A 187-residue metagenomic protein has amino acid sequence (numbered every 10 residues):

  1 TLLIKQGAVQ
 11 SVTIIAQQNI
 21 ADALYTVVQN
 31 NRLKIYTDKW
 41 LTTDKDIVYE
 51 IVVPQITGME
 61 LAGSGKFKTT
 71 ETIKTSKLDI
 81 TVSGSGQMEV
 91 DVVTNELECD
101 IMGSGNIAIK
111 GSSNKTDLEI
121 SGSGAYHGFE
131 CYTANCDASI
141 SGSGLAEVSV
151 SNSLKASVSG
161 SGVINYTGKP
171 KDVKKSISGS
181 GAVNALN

Functional and structural regions predicted by a protein language model:
T1-A23: Start-of-domain marker
T1-I4, V48-I51, I56-N187: Extended, compositionally simple hydrophobic/Ser/Thr-rich segments that build repetitive fibrous architectures
I20-I56: Mid-chain, structured segments of secreted extracytoplasmic proteins
